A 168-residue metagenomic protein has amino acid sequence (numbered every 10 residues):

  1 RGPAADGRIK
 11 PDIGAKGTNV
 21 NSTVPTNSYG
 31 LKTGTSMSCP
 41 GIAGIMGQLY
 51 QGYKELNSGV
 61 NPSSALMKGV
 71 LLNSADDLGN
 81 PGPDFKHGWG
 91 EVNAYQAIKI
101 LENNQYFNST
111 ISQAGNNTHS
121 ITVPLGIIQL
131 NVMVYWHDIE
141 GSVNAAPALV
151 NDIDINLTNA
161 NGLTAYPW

Functional and structural regions predicted by a protein language model:
R1-T23, L72-D76, N131-E140: Catalytic-core segments of hydrolase enzymes
I9, K16, M67, N151-I153: Residues that flank catalytic or metal-binding motifs in active/ligand-binding sites
I9-P11, S63-L66, I127-L130: Loop/turn elements at helix/coil->beta-strand transitions in domains of secreted/extracellular proteins
G14-P81: Hydrolase catalytic cores
G30-L31, P83, N156-W168: Noncatalytic accessory or regulatory domains flanking protease catalytic cores in secreted, cell-surface, and selected
G41-I42, P62, N151-N161: C-terminal, active-site-flanking charged/polar segments
L66-N103: Secreted, periplasmic, or luminal enzymes acting at the cell surface/secretory milieu
W89-N151, N159: Secreted peptidase-domain scaffold signal
